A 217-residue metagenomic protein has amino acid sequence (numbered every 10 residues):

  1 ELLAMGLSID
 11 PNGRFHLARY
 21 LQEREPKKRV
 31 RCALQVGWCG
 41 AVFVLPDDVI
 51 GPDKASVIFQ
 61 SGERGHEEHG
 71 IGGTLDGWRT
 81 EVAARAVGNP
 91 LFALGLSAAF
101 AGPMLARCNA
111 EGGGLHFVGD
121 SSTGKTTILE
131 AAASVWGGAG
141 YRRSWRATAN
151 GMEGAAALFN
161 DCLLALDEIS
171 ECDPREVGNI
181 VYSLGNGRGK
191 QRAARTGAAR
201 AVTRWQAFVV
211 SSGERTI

Functional and structural regions predicted by a protein language model:
E1-A86, F159: Conserved glycine-centered beta->alpha loop in an early N-terminal alpha/beta scaffold
G40-A41, P174, Q206-A207: Large, well-folded core regions of big proteins
V44, H116, L164-A165, V209-S211: Structured core elements
V49, G119-S121, W136, E168-S170 (+1 more regions): Short, flexible loop/turn elements at secondary-structure junctions
D53-A139: P-loop NTPase catalytic core of nucleic-acid-dependent motor ATPases
A110-E111, L158-N160, T203-Q206: Short loop/turn elements that form and flank the Walker-type P-loop nucleotide-binding site in RecA-like NTPase cores
T123-V177: AAA+/P-loop NTPase substrate/partner-engagement loops
N179, G185-I217: Replace "adjacent to P-loop NTPase cores in ATP/GTP-dependent enzymes" with "adjacent to NTP-binding cores
